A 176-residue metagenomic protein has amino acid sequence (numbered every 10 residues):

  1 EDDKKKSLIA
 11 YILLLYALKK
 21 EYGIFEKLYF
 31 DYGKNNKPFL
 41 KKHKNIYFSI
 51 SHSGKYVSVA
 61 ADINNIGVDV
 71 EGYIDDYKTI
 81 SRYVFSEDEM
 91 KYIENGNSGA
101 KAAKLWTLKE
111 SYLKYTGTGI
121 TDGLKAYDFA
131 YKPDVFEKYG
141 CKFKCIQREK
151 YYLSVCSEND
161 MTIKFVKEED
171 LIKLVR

Functional and structural regions predicted by a protein language model:
E1-R176: Core catalytic alpha/beta fold that binds nucleotide/phospho-ligands
